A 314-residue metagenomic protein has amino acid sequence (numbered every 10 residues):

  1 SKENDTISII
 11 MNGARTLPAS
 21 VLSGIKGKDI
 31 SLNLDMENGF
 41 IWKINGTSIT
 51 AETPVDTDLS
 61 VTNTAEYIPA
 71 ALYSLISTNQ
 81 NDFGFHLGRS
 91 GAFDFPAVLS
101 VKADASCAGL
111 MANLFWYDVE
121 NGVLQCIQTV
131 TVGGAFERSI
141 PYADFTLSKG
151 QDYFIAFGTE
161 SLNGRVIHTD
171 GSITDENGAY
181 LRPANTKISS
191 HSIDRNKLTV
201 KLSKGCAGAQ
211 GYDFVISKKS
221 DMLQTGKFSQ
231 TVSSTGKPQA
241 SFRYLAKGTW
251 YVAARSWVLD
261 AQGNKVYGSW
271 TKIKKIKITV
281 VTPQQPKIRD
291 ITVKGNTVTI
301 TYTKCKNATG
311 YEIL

Functional and structural regions predicted by a protein language model:
S1-S48, T53-E120: Proteolytic processing hotspots in large secreted/extracellular or virion-associated proteins and select intracellular
S77-D82, G88-V98, D104-A179: Proteolytic cleavage junctions
K102, F115-V119, F214-D221, A253-W257 (+1 more regions): Predominantly extracellular/luminal cell-surface or secreted proteins
E137-I140, R195, V232-A240, G295: Short, solvent-exposed loop/turn segments in extracellular or other extracytoplasmic domains
D144-L147, F242-A246, K304: Short, flexible loop/turn segments at beta-strand junctions in immunoglobulin-like and fibronectin type III
G171, G178-A207, K265-N307: Pro/Thr/Ser/Gly-rich low-complexity, intrinsically disordered linker/stalk tracts
D213-A246, E312-L314: Recognizes extended acidic, P/S/T-rich segments that occur within or adjacent to Ig-like beta-sandwich modules
F242-G263: Beta-strand-rich modules
